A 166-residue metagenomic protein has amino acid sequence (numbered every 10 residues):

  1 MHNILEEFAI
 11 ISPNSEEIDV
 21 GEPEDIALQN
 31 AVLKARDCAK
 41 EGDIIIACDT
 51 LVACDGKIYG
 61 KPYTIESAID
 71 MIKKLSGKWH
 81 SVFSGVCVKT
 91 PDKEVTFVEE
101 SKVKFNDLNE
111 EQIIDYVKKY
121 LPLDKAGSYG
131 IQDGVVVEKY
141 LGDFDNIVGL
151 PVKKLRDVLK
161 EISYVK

Functional and structural regions predicted by a protein language model:
M1-L5: N-terminal beta1-alpha1 ligand-phosphate binding loop
E7-D19: A short beta-strand-loop structural module common to alpha/beta enzyme folds
E22-K166: Anionic-ligand binding patches
